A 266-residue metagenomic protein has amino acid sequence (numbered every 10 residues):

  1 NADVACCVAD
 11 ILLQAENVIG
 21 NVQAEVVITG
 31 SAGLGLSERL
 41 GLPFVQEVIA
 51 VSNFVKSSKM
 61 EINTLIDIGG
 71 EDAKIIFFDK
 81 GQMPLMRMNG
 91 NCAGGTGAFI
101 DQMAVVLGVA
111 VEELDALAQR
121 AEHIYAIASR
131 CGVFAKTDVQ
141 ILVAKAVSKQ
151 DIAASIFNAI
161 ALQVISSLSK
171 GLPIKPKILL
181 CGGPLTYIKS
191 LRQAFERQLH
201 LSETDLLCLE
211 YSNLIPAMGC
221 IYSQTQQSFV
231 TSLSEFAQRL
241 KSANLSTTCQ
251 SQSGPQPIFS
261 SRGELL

Functional and structural regions predicted by a protein language model:
N1, E16-I49, S58, F77 (+1 more regions): Short beta-strand-loop/turn "lid" adjacent to the catalytic site in phosphate-handling enzymes
N1-V8, L13, P84-C92: Short glycine-rich, Thr/Ser-proximal phosphate-binding strand/loop in the N-terminal lobe of ATP-dependent enzymes
A32, S169-Q198, L209-N213: Glycine-rich phosphate-binding loops at beta-strand->alpha-helix junctions
F44-V48, F195-M218: Conserved phosphate-binding/catalytic loops in two-lobed NTP-binding clefts
Q46-L107: Glycine-rich phosphate-binding loop of actin/hexokinase-like ATP-binding domains
K74, S223-L266: Acidic, glycine/GT-rich loop-and beta-edge segments that sit at the periphery of enzyme/chaperone cores
Q82-H123, N213, G219-S228: Glycine-rich phosphate-binding loop plus the immediately following alpha-helix
A135-K170: Adenine-nucleotide phosphate-binding core of ATP-dependent small-molecule kinases
